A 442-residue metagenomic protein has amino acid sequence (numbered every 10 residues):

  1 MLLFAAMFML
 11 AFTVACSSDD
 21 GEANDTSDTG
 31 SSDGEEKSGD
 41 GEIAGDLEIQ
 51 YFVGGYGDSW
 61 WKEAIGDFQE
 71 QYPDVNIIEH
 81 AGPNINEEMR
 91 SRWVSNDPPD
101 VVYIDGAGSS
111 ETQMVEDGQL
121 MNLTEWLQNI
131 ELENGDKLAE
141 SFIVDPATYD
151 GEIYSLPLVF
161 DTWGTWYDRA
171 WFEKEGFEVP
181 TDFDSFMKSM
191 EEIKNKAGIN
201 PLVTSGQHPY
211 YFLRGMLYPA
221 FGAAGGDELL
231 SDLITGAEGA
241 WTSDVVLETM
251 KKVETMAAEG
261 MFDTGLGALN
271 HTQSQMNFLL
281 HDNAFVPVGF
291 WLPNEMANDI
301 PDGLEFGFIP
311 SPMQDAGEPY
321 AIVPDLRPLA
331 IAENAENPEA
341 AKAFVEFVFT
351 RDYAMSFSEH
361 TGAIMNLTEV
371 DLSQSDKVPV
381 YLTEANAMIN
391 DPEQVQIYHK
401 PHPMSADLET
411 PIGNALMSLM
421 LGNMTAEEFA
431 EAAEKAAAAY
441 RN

Functional and structural regions predicted by a protein language model:
Y51, E63-I65, T112-Q113, K251-N337: Extracytoplasmic/periplasmic substrate-binding proteins
G66-Q71, N76, V94-S95, I153 (+5 more regions): Extracytoplasmic/periplasmic substrate-recognition and gating elements
D67-L138, T148, A170, K174-T181 (+3 more regions): Extracytoplasmic "Venus flytrap"/periplasmic binding protein-like
I78, T148, I322-V323, A363-D371 (+1 more regions): C-terminal capping/gating helix-and-loop segments adjacent to ligand/active sites or protein-protein/ligand interfaces
S91-R92, D100, L132-A170, N200-V203 (+2 more regions): A structural signal for short loop-to-beta-strand junctions that line the ligand-binding cleft of periplasmic/secreted
G108-W163, M187, N195, V245 (+3 more regions): Hinge/lid segment of periplasmic solute-binding proteins
Y149-L158, W163, M187-E238, N283: Extracytoplasmic/periplasmic solute-binding protein
M190-E192, T235-L266: Glycine-centered hinge/linker elements that transmit conformational signals in sensory and ligand-binding systems
